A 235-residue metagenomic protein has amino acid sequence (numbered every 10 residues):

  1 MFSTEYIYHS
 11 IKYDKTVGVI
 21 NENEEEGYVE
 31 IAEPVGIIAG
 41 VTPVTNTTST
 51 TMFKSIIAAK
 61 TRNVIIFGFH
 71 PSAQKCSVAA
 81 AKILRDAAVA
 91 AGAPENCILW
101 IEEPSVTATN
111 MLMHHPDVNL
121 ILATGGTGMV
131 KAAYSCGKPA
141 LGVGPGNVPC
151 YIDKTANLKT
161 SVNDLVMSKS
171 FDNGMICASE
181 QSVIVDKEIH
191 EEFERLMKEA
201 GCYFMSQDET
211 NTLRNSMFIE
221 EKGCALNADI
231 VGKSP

Functional and structural regions predicted by a protein language model:
M1-F2, F69, G125, G232: Glycine-centered small-residue hotspots that permit tight backbone geometry or close packing
M1-Y28, I57, E199: N-terminal Rossmann-like NAD(P)+-binding subdomain of aldehyde/semialdehyde dehydrogenases
Y6, I11, K15, E33 (+9 more regions): Solvent-exposed, flexible loop/coil residues
V19-T160: Rossmann-like NAD(P) dinucleotide-binding subdomain of oxidoreductase/dehydrogenase enzymes
M52-F53, I57-T61, V130-P235: ALDH superfamily catalytic-core signature
